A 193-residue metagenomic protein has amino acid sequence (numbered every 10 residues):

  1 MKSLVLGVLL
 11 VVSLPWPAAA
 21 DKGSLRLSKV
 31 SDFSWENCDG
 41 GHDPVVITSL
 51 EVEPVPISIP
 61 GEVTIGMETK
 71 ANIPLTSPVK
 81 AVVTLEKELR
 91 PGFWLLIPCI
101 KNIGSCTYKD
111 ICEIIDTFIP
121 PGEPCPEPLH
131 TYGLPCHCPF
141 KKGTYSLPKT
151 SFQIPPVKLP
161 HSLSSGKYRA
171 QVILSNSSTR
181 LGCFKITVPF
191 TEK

Functional and structural regions predicted by a protein language model:
K2-S146, Q153-K193: N-terminal onset of structured domains
